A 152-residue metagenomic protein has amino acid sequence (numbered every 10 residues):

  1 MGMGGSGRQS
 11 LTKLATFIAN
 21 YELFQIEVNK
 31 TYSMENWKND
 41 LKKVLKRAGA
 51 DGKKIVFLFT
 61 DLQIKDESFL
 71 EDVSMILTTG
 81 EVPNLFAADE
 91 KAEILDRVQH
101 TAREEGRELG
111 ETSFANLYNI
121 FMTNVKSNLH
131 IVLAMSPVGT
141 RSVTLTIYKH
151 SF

Functional and structural regions predicted by a protein language model:
M1-F152: Conformational switch/transducer regions in large eukaryotic molecular machines and scaffolds
